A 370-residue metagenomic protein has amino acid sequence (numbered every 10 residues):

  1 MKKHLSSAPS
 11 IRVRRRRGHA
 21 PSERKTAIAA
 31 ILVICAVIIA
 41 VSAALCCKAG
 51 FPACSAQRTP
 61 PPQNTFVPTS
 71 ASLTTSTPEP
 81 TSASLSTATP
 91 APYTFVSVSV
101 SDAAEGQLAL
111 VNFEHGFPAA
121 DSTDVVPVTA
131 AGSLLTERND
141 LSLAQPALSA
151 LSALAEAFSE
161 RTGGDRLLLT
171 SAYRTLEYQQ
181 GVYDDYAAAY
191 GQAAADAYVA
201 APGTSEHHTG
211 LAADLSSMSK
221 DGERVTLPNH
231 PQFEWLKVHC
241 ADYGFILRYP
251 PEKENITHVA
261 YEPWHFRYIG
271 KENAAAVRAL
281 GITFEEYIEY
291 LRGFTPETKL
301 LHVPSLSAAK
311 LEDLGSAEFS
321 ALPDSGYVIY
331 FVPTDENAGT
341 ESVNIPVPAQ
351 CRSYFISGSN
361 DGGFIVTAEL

Functional and structural regions predicted by a protein language model:
K2-A172, L176-L370: Extracytoplasmic cell-surface/polysaccharide-interacting catalytic and binding patches
